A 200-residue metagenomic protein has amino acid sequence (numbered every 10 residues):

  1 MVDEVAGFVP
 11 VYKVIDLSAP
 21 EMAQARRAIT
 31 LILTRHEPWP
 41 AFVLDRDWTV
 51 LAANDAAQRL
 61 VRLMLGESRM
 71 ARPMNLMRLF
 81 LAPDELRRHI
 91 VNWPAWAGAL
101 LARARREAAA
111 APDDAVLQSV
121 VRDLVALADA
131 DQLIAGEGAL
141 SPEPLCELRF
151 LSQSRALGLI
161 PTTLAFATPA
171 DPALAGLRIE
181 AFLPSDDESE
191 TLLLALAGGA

Functional and structural regions predicted by a protein language model:
M1-Q24: Short amphipathic recognition helices of helix-turn-helix/homeodomain-type DNA-binding modules
F8, G199-A200: Intrinsically disordered, low-complexity regions
E21-D45, V50-G199: Hydrophobic protein-protein interaction segments
